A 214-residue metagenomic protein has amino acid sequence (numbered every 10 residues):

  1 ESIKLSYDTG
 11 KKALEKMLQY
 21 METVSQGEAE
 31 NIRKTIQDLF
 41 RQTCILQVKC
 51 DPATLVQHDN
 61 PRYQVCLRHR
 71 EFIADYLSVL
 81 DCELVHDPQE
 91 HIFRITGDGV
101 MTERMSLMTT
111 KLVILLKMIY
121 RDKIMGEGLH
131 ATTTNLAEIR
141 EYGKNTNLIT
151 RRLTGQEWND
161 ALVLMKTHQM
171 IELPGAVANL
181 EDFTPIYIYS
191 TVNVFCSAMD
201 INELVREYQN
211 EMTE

Functional and structural regions predicted by a protein language model:
I3-T96: Eukaryotic partner-binding/assembly regions in large regulatory complexes
E30, G97-T133: Short alpha-helical segments that sit at the start of domains
C50-H58, G126-N145: Short acidic, hydrophobic short linear motifs in intrinsically disordered regions
L55-C66, T102, R140-L153: Short helix-coil junctions and helix-kink-helix linkers
V65-I73, T150-T167: Short amphipathic alpha-helical interaction segments
L80-H86, L162, K166-A178: A short, conserved structural fragment
H91-I95, A178-Y189: Minor-groove-contacting beta-hairpin "wing" of winged helix-turn-helix DNA-binding domains
Y187-E214: Short, amphipathic alpha-helical interaction segments positioned at domain boundaries
